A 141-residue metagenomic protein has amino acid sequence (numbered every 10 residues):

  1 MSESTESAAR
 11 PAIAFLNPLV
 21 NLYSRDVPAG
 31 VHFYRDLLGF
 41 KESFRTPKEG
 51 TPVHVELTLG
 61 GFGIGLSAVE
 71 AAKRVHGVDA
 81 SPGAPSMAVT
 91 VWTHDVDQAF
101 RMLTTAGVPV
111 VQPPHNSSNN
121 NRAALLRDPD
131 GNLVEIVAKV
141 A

Functional and structural regions predicted by a protein language model:
S2-N21, K41-V91, Q98-R127, A138-A141: Vicinal oxygen chelate
A29-G30, T46: Short, contiguous, helix-prone interaction/anchoring segments in small proteins
G30-R35, L103, G131: Conserved active-site tyrosine of GNAT-family acetyltransferases
R35-D36, A123: Hydrophobic alpha-helical segments, especially transmembrane helices and their immediate juxtamembrane helical caps
